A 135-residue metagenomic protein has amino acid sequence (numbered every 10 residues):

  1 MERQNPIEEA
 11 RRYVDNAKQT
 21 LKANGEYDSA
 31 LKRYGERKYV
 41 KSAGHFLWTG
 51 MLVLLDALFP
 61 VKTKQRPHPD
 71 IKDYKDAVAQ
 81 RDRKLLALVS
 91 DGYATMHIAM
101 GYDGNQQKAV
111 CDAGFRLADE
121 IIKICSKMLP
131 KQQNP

Functional and structural regions predicted by a protein language model:
M1-R37, K127, P135: Charged alpha-helical initiation segments
N16, T49-V53, E120: Alpha-helical scaffold segments in carbohydrate-active enzymes
G25, K32-R33, K41, M96 (+1 more regions): Generic, low-specificity signal for short hydrophobic/alpha-helical stretches with a mild N-terminal bias, encompassing
Y34-R37, K41-S42, K108-D112: Short, charged, amphipathic alpha-helical segments
Y39-K62: Hydrophobic alpha-helical packing segments in soluble, helical-rich domains
L55, F59-P135: Long, charged low-complexity segments
